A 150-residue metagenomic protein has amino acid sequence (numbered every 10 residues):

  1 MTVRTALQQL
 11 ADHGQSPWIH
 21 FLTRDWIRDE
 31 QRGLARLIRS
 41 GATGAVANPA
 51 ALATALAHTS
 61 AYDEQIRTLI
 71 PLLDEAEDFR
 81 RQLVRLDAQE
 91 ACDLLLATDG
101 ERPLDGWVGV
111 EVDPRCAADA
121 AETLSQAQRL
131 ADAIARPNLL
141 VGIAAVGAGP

Functional and structural regions predicted by a protein language model:
M1, Q8-L10, T43, D99 (+1 more regions): Residue-level signal for the start and early helices of compact helical domains
M1-R32: N- or domain-start disorder-to-order transition segments that initiate the globular core
L10, L37, L130-A131: Generic structural signal for hydrophobic
D12-G14, R39, R136: Short, well-ordered coil/turn elements that cap or connect secondary structure elements
Q15, T43, G106-V108: A generic secondary-structure signal marking the coil-to-beta-strand transition
W18, E30-S60, E64: An N-terminal structural lobe/cap that precedes and organizes the functional/catalytic core across diverse proteins
F21, V46, P114: Conserved residues at beta->alpha junctions
P49-T54, H58-G149: Active-site beta->alpha loop and helix N-cap motifs at the rims of alpha/beta catalytic domains
